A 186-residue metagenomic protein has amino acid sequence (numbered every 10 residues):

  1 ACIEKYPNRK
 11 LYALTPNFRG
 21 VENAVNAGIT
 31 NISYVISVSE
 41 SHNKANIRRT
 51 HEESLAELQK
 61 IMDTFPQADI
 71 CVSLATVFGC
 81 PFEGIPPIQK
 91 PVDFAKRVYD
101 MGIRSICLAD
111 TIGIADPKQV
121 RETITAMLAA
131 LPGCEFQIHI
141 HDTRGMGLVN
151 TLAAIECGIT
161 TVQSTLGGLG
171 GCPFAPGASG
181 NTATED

Functional and structural regions predicted by a protein language model:
A1-N23, A126: N-terminal active-site wall of soluble small-molecule enzyme domains
R9-P16, K44-E52: Core AdoMet radical
F18-K44, A56-T64, A68-D69, V77-I138 (+1 more regions): Alpha/beta enzyme core
S39-H42, G168-P173: Short gly/pro/ser/thr-enriched loop/turn and capping motifs at secondary-structure boundaries
F136-I140, C172-A175: Short pre-catalytic strand/loop immediately N-terminal to key active-site residues, enriched for Gly-Thr
G145-T151, C172-P173: Short glycine/serine/threonine-rich phosphate/pyrophosphate-binding segments that cradle anionic phosphate groups
V162-G167: Short acidic/histidine-rich active-site segments
C172-D186: C-terminal helical cap(s) of enzyme catalytic domains, especially alpha/beta-barrels
